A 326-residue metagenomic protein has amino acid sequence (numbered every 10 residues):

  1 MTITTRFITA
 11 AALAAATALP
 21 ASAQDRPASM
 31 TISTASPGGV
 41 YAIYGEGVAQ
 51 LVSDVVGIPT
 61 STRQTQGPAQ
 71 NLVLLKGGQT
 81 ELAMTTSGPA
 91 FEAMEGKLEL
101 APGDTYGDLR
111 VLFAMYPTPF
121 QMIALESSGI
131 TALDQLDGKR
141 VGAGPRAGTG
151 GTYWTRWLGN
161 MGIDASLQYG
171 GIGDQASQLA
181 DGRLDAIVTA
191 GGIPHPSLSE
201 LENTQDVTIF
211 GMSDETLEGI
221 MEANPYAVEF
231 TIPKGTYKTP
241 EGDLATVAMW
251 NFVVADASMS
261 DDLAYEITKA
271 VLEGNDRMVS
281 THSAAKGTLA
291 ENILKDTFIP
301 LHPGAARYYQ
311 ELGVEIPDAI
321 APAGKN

Functional and structural regions predicted by a protein language model:
M1-T9: Bacterial N-terminal signal peptides that target proteins for export
T9-A18: Bacterial N-terminal signal peptides
A21-I32, G129-R140, N203, P303 (+2 more regions): Immediate post-signal peptide segment of exported/extracytoplasmic ligand-binding proteins
P27-D54, P59-T60, A114, T118-D181 (+3 more regions): Bilobed "Venus flytrap"/periplasmic-binding protein-like clamshell domains and structurally analogous long
L82-Y116, G192-H195: Acidic, polar ligand-binding/catalytic clefts
S87-P89, K97-L100, D164-M259: Pocket-lining segment of extracytoplasmic ligand-binding domains
R140-W154, Y226-G287, E291-I293, T297: Ligand-binding clefts/hinges and TM-proximal coupling segments of bilobed small-molecule sensing domains
D174, A180-D181, G191-I193, S197-I209 (+3 more regions): An extracytoplasmic/periplasmic, membrane-proximal ligand-sensing/linker region
